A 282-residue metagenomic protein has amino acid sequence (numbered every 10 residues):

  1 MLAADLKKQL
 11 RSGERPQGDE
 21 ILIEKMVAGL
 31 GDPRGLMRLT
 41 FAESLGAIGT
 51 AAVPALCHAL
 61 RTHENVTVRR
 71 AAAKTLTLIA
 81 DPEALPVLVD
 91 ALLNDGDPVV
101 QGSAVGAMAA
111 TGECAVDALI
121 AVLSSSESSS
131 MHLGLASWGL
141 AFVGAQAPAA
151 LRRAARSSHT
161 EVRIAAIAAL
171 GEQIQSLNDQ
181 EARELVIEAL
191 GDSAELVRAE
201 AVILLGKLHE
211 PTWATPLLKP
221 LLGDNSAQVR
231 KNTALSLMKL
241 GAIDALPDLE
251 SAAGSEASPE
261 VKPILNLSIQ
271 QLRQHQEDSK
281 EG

Functional and structural regions predicted by a protein language model:
M1-G18, A28, G35-T50, H58 (+11 more regions): Structural detector for internal amphipathic alpha-helices that build alpha-solenoid repeat scaffolds
D19-I23, V53, L85, V116 (+4 more regions): Core helices of alpha-solenoid repeat scaffolds
K25-G29, P33, A55-T62, V87-D95 (+5 more regions): Alpha-solenoid HEAT/Armadillo-like helical repeat scaffolds in large eukaryotic proteins
S279-G282: Short acidic DE-rich linear segments
